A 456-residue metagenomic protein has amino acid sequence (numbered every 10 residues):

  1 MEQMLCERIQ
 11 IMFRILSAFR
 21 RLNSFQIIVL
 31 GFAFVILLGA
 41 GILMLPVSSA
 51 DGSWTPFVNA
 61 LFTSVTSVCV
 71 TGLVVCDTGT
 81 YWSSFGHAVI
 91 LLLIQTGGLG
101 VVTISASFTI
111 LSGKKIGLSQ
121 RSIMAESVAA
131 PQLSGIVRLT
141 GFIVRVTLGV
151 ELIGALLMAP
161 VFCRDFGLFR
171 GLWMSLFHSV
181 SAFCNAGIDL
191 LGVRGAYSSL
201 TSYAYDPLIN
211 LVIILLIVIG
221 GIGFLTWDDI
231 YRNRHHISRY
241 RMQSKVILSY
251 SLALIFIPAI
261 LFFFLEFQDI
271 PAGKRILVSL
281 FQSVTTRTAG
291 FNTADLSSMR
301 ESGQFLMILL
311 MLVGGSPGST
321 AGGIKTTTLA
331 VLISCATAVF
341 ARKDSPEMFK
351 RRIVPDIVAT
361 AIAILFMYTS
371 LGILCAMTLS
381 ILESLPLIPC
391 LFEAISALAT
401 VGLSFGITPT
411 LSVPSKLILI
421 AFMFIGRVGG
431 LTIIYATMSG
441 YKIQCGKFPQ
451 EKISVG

Functional and structural regions predicted by a protein language model:
M1-G456: Membrane-proximal intracellular helices of multi-pass ion channels
